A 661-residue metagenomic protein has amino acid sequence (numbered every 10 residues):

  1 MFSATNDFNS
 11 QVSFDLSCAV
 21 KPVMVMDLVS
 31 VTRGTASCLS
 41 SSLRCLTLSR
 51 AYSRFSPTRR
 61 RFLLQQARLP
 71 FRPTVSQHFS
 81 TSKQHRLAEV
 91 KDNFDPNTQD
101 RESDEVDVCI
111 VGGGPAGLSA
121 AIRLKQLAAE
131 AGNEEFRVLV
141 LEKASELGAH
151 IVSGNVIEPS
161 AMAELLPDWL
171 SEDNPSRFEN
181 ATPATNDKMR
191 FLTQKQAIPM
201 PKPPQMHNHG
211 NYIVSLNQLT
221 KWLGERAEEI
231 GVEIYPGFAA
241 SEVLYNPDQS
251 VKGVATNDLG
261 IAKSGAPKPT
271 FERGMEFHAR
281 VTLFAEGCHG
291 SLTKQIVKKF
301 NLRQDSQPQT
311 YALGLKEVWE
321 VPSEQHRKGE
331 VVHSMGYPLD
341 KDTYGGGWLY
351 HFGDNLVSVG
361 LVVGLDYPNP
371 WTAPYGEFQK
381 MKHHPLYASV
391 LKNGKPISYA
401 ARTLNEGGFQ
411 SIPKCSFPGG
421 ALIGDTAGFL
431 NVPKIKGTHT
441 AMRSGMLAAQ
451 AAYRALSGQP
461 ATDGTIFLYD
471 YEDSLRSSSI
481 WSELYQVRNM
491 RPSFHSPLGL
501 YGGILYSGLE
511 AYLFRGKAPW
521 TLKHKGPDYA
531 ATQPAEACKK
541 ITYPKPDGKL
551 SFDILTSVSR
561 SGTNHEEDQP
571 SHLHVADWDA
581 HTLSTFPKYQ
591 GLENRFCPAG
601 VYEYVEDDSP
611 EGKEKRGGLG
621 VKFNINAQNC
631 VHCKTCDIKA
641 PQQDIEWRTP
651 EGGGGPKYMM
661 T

Functional and structural regions predicted by a protein language model:
F2, V25-V108, R123-R137, H581-L583 (+2 more regions): Extreme N-terminal leader/targeting segments of oxidoreductases
K143-Q194: N-terminal FAD cofactor-binding segment of flavoenzymes
M206-E225, P368-T372: Short beta-strand to alpha-helix junction loop
E229-Y387, L447: Predominantly flavin-linked oxidoreductase catalytic cores and closely associated redox partners
R402-G428, V432, S559-D568, H581-F596: FAD-binding beta-loop-beta segment adjacent to the flavin cofactor pocket
L430-Q450: A conserved FAD-binding loop/helix module that cradles the flavin
V432-K434, Q450-P497, G617-L619, N624 (+1 more regions): Active-site-proximal substrate-binding core of FAD-dependent oxidoreductases
P587-K657: Iron-sulfur cluster-binding cysteine motifs and their immediate structural context in ferredoxin-like electron-transfer
